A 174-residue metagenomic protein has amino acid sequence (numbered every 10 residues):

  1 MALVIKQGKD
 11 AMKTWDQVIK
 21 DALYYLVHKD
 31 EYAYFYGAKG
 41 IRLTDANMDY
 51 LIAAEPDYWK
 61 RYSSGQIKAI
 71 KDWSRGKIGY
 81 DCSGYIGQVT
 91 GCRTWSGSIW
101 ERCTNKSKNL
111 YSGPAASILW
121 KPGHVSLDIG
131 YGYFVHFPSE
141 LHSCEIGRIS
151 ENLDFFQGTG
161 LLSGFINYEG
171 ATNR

Functional and structural regions predicted by a protein language model:
M1-S83, G91-C92, F137, S163-R174: N-terminal capping segments
Q7-G8, T44, R102, G147-N152: Compositionally biased, intrinsically disordered low-complexity segments
G84-E101, G130: Short, basic/aromatic beta-hairpin or loop at an interaction surface
R102-L110: Short alpha-helix capping/helix-loop boundary micro-motifs
P114-S117: Loop/turn positions that initiate beta-strands
K121-H124: Short, surface-exposed coil-to-beta transition loops
L127-D154: Catalytic Cys-His active-site segments of thiol-dependent hydrolases/isopeptidases
F155-F165: Short coil-to-beta transitions that initiate beta-strands within beta-rich domains
